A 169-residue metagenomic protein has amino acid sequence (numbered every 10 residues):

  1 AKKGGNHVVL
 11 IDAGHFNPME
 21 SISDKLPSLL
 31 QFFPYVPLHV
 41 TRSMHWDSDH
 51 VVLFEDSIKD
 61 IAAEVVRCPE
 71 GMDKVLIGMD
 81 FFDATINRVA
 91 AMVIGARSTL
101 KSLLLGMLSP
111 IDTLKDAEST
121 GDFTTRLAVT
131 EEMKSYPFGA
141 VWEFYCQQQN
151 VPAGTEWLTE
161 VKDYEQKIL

Functional and structural regions predicted by a protein language model:
K2-I11, H15-L169: Histidine-acidic metal/acid-base catalytic patches
